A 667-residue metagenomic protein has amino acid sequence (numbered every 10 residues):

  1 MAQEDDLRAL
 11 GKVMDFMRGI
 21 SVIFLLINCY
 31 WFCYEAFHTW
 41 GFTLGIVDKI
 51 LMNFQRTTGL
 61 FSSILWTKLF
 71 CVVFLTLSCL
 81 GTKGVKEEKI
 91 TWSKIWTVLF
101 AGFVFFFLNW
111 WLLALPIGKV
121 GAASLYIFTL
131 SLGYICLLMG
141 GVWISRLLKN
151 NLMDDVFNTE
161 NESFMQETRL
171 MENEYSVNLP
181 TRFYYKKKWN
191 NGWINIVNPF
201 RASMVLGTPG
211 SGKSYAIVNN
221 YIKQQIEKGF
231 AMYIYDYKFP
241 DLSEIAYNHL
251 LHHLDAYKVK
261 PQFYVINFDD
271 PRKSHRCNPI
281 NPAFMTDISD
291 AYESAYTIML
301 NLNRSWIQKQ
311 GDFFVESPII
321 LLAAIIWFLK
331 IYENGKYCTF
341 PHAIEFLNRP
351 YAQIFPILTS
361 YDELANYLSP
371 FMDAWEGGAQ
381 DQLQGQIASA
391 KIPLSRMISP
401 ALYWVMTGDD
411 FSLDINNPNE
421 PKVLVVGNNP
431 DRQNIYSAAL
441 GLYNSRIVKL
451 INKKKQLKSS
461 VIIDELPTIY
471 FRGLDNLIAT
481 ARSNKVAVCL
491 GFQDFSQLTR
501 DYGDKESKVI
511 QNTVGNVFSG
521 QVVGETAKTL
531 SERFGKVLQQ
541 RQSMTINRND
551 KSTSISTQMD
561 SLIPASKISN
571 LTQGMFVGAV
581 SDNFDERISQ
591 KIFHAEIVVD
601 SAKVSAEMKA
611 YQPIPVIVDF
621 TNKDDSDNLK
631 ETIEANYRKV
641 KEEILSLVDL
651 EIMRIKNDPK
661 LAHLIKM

Functional and structural regions predicted by a protein language model:
M1-S211, Y215, N220, N547-R548 (+1 more regions): Basic- and hydrophobic-enriched, low-structure N-terminal and domain-boundary segments that flank ATP-binding catalytic
D15, Y235-D236, G520: Active-site-adjacent beta-strand anchor residues
F54-G59, T339-A343, T407, T545-N549: Short, surface-exposed recognition loops or helix-turn segments adjacent to catalytic cores
T76-C79, G441, S445, N516 (+1 more regions): Hydrophobic alpha-helical segments involved in membrane association or supramolecular assembly
L148-F157, I194-V486, Y502, I568-T572 (+2 more regions): P-loop NTPase motor domains
I478-T480, N484-S581: Conserved ATP-driven motor cores of ASCE-family P-loop NTPases powering translocation/secretion/packaging/pilus
S589-K591: Intrinsically disordered, low-complexity segments enriched in serine, threonine, and glycine
F593-I597: N-terminal charged/capping segments associated with class I S-adenosyl-L-methionine
